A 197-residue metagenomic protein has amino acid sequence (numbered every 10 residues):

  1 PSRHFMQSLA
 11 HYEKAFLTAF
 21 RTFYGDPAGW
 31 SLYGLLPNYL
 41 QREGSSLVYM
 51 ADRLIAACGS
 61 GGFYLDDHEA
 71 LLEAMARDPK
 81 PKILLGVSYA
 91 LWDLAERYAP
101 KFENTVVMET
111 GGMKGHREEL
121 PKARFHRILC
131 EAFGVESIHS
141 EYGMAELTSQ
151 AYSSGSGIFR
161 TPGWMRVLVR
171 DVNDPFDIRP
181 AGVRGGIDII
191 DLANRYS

Functional and structural regions predicted by a protein language model:
P1-L17: Conserved AMP-binding A3 loop
H4-S8, L35, Y39, R117: Conserved aromatic-histidine-acidic binding/catalytic patches
F16-G25: Short, charged beta->alpha transition segments
G25-S31, N38, G44, D52-S197: Active-site glycine/GP-rich loop and adjacent strand/helix microenvironment that borders small-molecule binding pockets
L47: Residue(s) in the substrate-gating loop at a strand-loop-helix junction that position the organic substrate next
